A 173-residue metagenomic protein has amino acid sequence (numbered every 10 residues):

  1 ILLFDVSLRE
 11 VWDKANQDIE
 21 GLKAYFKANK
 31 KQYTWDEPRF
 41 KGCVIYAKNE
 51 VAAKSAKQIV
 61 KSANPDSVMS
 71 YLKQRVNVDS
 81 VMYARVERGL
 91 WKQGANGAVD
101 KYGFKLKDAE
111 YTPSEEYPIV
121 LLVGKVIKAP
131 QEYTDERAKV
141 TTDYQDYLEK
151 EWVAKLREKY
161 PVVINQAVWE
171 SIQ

Functional and structural regions predicted by a protein language model:
I1-Q173: PPIase-associated folding chaperone regions across multiple families
